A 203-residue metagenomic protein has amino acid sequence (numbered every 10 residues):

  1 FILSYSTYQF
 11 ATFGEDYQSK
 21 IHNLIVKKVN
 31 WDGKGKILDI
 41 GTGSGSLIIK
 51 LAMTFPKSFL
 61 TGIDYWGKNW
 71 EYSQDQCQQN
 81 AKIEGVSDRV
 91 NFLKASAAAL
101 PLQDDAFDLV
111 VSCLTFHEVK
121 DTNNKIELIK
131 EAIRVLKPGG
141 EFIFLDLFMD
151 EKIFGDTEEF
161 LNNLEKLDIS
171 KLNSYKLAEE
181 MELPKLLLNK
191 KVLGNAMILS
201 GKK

Functional and structural regions predicted by a protein language model:
I2-L24: Class I SAM-dependent methyltransferase Rossmann-like catalytic core, especially the SAM/SAH-binding loop
G33-G43, T61: Conserved class I S-adenosyl-L-methionine
S44-P56: Conserved SAM-binding loop of SAM-dependent methyltransferases across substrates and taxa, primarily the Class I
G85-A97: Conserved SAM-binding strand-loop segment of SAM-dependent methyltransferases
A98-V110: A short acidic, Gly/Pro-enriched loop at the edge of an enzyme's catalytic core that lines a small-molecule cofactor
I126-P138: A short glycine-rich, Lys/Arg-flanked "PGG" loop and its adjoining helix->strand segment in the class I
G139-D146: Conserved beta-strand signature within the Rossmann-like core of class I S-adenosyl-L-methionine
M181-K203: Core SAM-dependent methyltransferase catalytic element
